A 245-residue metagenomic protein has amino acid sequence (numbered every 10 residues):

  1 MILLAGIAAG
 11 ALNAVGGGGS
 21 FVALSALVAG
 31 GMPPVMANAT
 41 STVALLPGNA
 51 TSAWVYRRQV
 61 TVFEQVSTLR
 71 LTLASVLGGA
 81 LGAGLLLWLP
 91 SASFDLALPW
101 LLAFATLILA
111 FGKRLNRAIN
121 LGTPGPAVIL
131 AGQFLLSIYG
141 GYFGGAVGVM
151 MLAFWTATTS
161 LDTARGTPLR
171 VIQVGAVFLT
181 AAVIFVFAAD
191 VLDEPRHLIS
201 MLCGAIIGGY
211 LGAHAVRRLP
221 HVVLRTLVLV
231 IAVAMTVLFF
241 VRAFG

Functional and structural regions predicted by a protein language model:
M1-P33, I119-T167, V174, I199: Selected transmembrane alpha-helices and immediately adjacent juxtamembrane segments of polytopic inner-membrane
L4, A8, V43-A50, L69 (+10 more regions): Hydrophobic residues within alpha-helical transmembrane segments of multi-pass solute transporters/permease subunits
V22, N38, D95-L98, T167 (+1 more regions): Hydrophobic/aromatic positions within or immediately flanking transmembrane alpha-helices of multi-pass small-molecule
M32-V43, E64-R70, S160-V171: Membrane-interface alpha-helices at helix entry/exit sites of multi-pass transporters
T40-S93, F178-V223, L227: Selective hydrophobic functional segments
A50-Q59, A83, S91, W100-P124 (+1 more regions): Transmembrane helix exit motif
L81-G82, L135-G145, T180-A189, M235-G245: Hydrophobic alpha-helical transmembrane segments in multi-pass integral membrane proteins
